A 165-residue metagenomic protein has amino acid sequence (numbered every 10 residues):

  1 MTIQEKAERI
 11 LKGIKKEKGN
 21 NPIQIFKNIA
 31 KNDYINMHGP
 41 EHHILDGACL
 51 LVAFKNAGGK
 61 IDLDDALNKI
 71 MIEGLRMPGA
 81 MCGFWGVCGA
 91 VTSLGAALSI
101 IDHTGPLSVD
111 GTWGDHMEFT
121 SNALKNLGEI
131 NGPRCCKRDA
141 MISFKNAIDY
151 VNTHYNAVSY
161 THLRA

Functional and structural regions predicted by a protein language model:
I14-G47, P133: Polybasic, low-complexity association/targeting segments
I14-K27, K60-L75: Acidic-glycine-rich active-site phosphate/pyrophosphate-binding loop
I29-P40, L75-G86, L127-N131: A short glycine/serine-rich beta->alpha loop
E41-K55, L63-G74: A glycine-rich, hydrophobic loop/mini-helix early in the fold
A48-N56, L75-T104, V109-W113: Conserved mixed alpha/beta catalytic, RNA-binding, or beta-rich assembly cores of soluble enzyme, regulatory
V109-Y150: A structural-propensity feature for long, helix-poor, extended segments
H154-V158: C-terminal auxiliary extensions adjacent to catalytic cores
T161-A165: Conserved small/polar residues in nucleotide/adenosyl-binding loops
